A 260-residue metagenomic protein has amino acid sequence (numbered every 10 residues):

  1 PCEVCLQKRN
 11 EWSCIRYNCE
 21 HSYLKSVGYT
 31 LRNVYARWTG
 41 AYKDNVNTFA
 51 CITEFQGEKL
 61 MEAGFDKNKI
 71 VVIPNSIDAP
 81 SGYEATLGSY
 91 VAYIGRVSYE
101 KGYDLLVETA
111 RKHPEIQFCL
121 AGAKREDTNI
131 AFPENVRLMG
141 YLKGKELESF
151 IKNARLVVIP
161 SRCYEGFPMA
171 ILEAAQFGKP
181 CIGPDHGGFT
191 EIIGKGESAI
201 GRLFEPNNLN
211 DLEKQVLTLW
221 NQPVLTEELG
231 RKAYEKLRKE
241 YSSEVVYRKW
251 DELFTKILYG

Functional and structural regions predicted by a protein language model:
C2-T48: Membrane-proximal helix-turn-helix segments that form the acceptor-binding/catalytic region of lipid-linked
A50, Y83-K101, V107-R111, C119: Conserved donor-binding/catalytic core segment of Leloir-type glycosyltransferases
F55, S76: Carbohydrate-associated surface elements
D127-E148: Nucleotide-activated donor-binding/catalytic signature segment of Leloir-type glycosyltransferases, i.e., the conserved
K152-G166, K179: Acidic donor-binding loop of glycosyltransferase active sites
I171, P180-G183: Short hydrophobic beta-strand element within catalytic cores of glycosyltransferases and related nucleotide-activated
K195-L209, T218-P223: Conserved acidic donor-binding segment of nucleotide-sugar-dependent glycosyltransferases
D211, T218, L225-E240, V246-E252: A short, well-ordered alpha-helix in the C-terminal region of glycosyltransferases
